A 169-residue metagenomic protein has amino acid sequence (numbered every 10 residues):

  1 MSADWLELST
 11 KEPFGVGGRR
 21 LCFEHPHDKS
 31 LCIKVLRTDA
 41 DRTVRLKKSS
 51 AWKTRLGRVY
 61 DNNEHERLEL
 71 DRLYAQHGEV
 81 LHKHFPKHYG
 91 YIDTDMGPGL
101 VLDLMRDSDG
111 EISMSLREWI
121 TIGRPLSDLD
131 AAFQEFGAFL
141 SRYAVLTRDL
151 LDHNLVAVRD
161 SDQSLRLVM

Functional and structural regions predicted by a protein language model:
M1-T10: A short, low-complexity linker immediately N-terminal to eukaryotic Hanks-type protein kinase catalytic domains
T10-A75: ATP-binding glycine-rich loop module of kinase domains
D28, G97-P98, S164-L165: Conserved catalytic motifs of the protein kinase core domain
S30-K34, F85, V101, V168-M169: Short hydrophobic-acidic sequence motifs that mark active-site Asp/Glu residues
A75, V80-L129: Conserved structural core of kinase catalytic domains
S127-A138: Conserved alphaE helix
A138-L146: Protein kinase catalytic-loop region centered on the HRD/HxD motif
L151-M169: Catalytic activation segment of kinase domains across protein kinase-like and atypical kinase folds
